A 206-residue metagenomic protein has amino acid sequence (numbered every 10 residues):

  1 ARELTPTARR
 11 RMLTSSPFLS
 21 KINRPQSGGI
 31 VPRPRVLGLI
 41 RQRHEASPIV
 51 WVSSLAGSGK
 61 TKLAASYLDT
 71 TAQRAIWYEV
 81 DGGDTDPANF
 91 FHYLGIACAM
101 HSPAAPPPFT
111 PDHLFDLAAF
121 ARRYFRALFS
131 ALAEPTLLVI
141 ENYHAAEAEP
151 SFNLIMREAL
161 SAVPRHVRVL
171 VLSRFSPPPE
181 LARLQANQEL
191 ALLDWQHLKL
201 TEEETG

Functional and structural regions predicted by a protein language model:
T5, T14-F18, R35-V36, K62-A64 (+1 more regions): Alpha-helical sensor/transducer elements of the RecA-like P-loop NTPase core
A8-I40, P107-F109: Conserved adenine-nucleotide phosphate-binding loops and their immediately adjacent elements
R41-S47: Phosphate-binding P-loop
S47-A64: Walker A/P-loop nucleotide-binding motif
I49, A75-W77, L190-L192: Conserved beta-strand scaffold positions in the cores of enzyme catalytic domains, especially in NTP/NDP-utilizing
K62-T136, A145-E147, L200: Conserved phosphate-binding/catalytic loops and adjacent sensor/switch elements of nucleotide-binding enzymes, spanning
E141-N142: Walker B catalytic acidic pair
